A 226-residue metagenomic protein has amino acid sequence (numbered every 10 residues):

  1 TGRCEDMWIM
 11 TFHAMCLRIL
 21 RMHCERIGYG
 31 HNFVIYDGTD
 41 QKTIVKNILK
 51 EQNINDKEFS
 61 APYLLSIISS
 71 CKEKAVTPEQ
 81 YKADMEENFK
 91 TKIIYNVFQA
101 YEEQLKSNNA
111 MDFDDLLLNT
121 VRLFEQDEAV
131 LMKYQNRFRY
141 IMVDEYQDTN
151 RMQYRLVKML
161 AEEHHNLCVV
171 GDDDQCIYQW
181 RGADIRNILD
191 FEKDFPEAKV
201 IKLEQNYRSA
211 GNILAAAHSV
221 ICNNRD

Functional and structural regions predicted by a protein language model:
T1-Y140, H165, I185: A basic/glycine-biased coupling hinge at the interface between accessory DNA-binding modules
M10, V143, G171-D173: Active-site flanking residues adjacent to catalytic metal/cofactor-binding acidic residues
F12, R26, Y146, V169 (+1 more regions): Short glycine/serine/threonine-biased micro-segments
E73, E145, E204: Acidic-residue sensor for enzyme active/binding pockets
N109, F124-D127, M142, Y146 (+3 more regions): Flexible interhelical turns and helix-capping residues at alpha-helix boundaries within structured domains
D112, D144, I213: Conserved hydrophobic/aromatic pocket- or pore-lining residues that grip, position, or stack substrates in active sites
R137, E145-D148, D172: Walker B catalytic acidic pair
R151-D226: Conserved RecA-like helicase ATPase core segment that couples NTP binding/hydrolysis to strand translocation
